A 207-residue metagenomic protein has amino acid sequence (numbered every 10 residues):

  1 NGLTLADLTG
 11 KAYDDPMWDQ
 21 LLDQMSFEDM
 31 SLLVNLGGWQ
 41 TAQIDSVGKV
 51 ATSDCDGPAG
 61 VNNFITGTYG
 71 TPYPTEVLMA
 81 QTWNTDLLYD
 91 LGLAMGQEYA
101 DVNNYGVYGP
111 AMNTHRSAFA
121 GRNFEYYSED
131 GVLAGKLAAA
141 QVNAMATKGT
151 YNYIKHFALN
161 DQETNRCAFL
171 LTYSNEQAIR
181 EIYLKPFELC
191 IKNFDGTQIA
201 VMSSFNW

Functional and structural regions predicted by a protein language model:
N1-W207: Glycoside hydrolase catalytic-domain context in secreted enzymes
